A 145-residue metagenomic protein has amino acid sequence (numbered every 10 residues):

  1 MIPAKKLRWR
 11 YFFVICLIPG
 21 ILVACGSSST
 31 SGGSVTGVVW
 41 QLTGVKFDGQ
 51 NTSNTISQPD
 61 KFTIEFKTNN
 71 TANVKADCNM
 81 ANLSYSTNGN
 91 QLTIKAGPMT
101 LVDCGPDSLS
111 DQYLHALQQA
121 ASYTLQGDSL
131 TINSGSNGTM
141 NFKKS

Functional and structural regions predicted by a protein language model:
I2-K6, R10, V14-S145: Lipid interaction determinants
